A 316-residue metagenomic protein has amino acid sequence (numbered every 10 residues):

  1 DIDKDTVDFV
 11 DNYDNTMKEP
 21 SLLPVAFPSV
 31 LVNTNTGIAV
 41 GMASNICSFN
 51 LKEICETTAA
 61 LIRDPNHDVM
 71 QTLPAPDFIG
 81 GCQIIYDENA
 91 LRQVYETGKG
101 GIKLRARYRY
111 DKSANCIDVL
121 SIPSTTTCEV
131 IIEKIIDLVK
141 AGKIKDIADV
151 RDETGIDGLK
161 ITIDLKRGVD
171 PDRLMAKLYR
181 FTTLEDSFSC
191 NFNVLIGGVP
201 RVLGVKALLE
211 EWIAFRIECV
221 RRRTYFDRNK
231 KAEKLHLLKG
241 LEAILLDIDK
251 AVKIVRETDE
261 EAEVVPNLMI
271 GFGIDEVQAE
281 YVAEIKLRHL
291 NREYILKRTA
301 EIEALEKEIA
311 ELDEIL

Functional and structural regions predicted by a protein language model:
D1-V25: P-loop NTPase nucleotide-binding/switch module
I2, L23, S29, N35-I38 (+1 more regions): C-terminal interaction appendages of subunits in large macromolecular complexes
